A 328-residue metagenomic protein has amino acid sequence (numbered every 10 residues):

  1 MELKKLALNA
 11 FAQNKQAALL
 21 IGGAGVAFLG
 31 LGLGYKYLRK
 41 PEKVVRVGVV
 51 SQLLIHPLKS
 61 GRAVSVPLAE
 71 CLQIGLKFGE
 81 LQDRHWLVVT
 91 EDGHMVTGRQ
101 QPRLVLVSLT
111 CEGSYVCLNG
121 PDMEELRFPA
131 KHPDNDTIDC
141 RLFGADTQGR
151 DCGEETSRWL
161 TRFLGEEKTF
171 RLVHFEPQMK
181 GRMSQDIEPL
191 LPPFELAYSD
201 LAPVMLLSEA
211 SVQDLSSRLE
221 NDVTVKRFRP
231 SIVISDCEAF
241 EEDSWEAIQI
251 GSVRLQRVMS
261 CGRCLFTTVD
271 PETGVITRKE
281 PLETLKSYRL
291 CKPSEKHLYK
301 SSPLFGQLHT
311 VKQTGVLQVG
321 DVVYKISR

Functional and structural regions predicted by a protein language model:
E2-R328: Metal-cofactor-dependent catalytic cores
